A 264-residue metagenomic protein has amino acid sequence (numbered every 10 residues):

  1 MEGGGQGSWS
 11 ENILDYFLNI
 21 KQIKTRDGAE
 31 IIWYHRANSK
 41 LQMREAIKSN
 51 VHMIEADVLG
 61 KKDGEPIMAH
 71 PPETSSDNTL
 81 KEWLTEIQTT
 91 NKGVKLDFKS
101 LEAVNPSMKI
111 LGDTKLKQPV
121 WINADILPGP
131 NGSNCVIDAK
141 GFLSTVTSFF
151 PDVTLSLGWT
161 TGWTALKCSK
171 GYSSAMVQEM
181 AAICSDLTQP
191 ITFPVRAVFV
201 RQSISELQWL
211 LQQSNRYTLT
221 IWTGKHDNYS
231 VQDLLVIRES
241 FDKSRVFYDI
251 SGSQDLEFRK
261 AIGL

Functional and structural regions predicted by a protein language model:
M1-L264: Phosphate-group recognition and catalysis centered on beta-loop-alpha active-site segments
